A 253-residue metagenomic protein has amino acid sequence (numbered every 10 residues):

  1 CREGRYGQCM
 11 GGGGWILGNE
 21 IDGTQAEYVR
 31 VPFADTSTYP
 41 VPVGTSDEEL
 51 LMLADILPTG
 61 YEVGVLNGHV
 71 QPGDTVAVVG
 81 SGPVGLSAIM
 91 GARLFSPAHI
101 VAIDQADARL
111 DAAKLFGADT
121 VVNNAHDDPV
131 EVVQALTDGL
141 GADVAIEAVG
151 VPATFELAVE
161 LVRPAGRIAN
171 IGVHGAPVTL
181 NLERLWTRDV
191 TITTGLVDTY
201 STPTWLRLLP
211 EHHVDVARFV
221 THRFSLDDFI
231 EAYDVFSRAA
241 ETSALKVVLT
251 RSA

Functional and structural regions predicted by a protein language model:
C1-T38: Glycine-rich phosphate/adenylate-binding loop and adjacent beta-alpha elements of nucleotide- or dinucleotide-binding
Y6, Q25-A26, T38, L57-G60 (+7 more regions): A general structural signal for well-ordered alpha-helical segments in protein cores
V43-D127, E131: Mid-domain Rossmann-like dinucleotide-binding core that forms the NAD(H)/NADP(H) cofactor-binding site
N67-P72, F95, D111-T191, I230 (+1 more regions): Glycine-rich cofactor phosphate-binding loops and adjacent beta1-alpha1 units of small-molecule cofactor enzyme domains
A77, V101, R167-A169, T193 (+1 more regions): Structural detector of well-ordered beta-strand residues that form the stable sheet scaffold of enzyme domains
D104, G172, L196: Conserved acidic E/D residue at the C-terminus of a beta-strand in Rossmann-like folds
E156-E160, T199-A253: C-terminal hydrophobic helical "lid"/dimerization subdomain of Rossmann-like NAD(P)H-dependent oxidoreductases
R167-A169, T179-F219: Rossmann-fold dehydrogenase core element
